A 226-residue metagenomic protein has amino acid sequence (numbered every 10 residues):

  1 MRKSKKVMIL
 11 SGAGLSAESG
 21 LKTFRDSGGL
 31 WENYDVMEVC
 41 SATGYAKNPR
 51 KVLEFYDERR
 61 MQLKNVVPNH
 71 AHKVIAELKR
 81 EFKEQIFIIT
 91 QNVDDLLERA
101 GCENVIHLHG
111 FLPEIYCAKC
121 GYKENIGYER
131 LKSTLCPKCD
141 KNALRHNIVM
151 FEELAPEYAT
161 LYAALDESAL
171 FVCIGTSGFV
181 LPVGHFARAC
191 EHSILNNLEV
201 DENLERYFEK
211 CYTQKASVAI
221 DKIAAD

Functional and structural regions predicted by a protein language model:
M1-D226: Conserved catalytic core of sirtuin-type NAD+-dependent deacylases
